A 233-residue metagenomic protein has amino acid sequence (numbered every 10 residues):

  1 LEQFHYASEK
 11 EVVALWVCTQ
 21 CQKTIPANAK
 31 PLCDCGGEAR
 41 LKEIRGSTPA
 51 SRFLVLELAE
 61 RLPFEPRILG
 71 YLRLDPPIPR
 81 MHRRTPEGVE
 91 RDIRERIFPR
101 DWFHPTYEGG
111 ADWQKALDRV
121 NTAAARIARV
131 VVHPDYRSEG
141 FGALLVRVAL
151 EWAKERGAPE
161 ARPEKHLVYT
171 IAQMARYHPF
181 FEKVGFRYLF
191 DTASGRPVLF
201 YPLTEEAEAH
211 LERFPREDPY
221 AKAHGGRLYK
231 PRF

Functional and structural regions predicted by a protein language model:
E2-P26, D34-V130, P134, K154-F233: Terminal substrate-recognition subdomain of acyl/acetyltransferases
V132, R137-K154: Conserved acetyl-CoA-binding loop-helix of GNAT-fold acetyltransferases
